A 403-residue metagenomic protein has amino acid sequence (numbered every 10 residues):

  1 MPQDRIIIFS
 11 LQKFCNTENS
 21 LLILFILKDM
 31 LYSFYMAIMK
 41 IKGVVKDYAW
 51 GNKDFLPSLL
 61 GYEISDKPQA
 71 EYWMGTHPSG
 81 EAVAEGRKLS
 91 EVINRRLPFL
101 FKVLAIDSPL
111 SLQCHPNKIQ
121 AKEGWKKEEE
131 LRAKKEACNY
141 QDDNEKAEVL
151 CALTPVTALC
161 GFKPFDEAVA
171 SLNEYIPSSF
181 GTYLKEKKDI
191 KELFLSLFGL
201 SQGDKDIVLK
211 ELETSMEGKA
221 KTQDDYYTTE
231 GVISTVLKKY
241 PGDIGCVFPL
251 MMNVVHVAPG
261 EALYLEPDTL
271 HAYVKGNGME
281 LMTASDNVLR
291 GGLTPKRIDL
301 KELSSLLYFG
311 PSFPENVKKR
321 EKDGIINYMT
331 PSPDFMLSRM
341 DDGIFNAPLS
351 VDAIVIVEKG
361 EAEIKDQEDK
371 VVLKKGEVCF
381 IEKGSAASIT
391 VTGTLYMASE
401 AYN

Functional and structural regions predicted by a protein language model:
M30-Q223, P295-E315, L337: Transition-metal
P68, M74-A82, R87-L89, I106-S108 (+7 more regions): Glycine- and acidic-residue-biased ligand/ion/polar-headgroup-sensing regions
L104-P109, Q113-I119, D142-E148, A152-A158 (+4 more regions): Ligand-binding loop in jelly-roll beta-barrel domains
E186-R297: Contiguous mid-protein beta-loop-alpha structural module that forms a pocket-lining wall or clamp of enzyme active
V255-A262, E368-G384: Short acidic-glycine-tyrosine-enriched beta hairpin
G276-N327: C-terminal, non-catalytic macromolecule-binding modules
